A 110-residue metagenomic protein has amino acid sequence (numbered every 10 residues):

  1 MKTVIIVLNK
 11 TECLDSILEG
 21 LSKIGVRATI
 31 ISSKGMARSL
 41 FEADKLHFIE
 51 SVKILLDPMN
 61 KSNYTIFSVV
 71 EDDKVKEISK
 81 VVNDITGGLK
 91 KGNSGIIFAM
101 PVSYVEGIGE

Functional and structural regions predicted by a protein language model:
M1-E110: Positively charged, small/polar-rich N-terminal and surface patches that mediate targeting and assembly and bind
